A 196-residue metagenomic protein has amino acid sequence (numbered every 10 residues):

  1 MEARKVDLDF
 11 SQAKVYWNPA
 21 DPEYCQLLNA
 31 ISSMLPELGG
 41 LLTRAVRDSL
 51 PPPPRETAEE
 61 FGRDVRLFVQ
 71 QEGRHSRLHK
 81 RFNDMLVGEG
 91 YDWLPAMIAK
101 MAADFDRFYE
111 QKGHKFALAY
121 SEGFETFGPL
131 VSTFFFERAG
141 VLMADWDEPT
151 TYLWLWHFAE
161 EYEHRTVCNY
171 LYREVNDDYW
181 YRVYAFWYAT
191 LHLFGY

Functional and structural regions predicted by a protein language model:
M1-Y196: Non-heme di-metal
